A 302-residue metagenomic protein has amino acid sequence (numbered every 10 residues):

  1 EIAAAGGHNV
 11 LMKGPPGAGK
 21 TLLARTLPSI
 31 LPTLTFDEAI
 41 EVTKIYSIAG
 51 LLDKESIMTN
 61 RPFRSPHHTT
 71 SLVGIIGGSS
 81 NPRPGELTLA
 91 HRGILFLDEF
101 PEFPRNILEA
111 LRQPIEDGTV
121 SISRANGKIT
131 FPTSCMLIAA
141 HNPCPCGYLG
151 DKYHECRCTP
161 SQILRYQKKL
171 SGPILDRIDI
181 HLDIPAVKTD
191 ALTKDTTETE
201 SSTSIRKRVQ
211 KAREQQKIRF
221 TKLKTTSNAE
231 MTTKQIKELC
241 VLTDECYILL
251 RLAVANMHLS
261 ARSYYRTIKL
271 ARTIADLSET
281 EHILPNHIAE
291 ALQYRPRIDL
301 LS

Functional and structural regions predicted by a protein language model:
E1, I57, R61-L95, K128: Conserved alpha-helical scaffold flanking the Walker A/P-loop in AAA+ ATPase domains
G6-M12, H91-G93: Pre-Walker A (Motif I) flank of P-loop NTPase domains
V10-L52: Walker A/P-loop
G14, G77, E99: The Walker A (P-loop) glycine that initiates the GxxxxGKT/S ATP-binding motif of P-loop NTPases
E38-S71, G78-S79, T226-K237, A261 (+1 more regions): Conserved inter-motif catalytic segment of the P-loop NTP-binding fold
N81-P82, N106-S302: Basic, amphipathic alpha-helical bundle interface domains used for macromolecular binding and assembly
R92, D98-F100, A110: Walker B catalytic acidic pair
L97-P104, G147: Catalytic P-loop NTPase motifs of RecA-like helicase/translocase cores
